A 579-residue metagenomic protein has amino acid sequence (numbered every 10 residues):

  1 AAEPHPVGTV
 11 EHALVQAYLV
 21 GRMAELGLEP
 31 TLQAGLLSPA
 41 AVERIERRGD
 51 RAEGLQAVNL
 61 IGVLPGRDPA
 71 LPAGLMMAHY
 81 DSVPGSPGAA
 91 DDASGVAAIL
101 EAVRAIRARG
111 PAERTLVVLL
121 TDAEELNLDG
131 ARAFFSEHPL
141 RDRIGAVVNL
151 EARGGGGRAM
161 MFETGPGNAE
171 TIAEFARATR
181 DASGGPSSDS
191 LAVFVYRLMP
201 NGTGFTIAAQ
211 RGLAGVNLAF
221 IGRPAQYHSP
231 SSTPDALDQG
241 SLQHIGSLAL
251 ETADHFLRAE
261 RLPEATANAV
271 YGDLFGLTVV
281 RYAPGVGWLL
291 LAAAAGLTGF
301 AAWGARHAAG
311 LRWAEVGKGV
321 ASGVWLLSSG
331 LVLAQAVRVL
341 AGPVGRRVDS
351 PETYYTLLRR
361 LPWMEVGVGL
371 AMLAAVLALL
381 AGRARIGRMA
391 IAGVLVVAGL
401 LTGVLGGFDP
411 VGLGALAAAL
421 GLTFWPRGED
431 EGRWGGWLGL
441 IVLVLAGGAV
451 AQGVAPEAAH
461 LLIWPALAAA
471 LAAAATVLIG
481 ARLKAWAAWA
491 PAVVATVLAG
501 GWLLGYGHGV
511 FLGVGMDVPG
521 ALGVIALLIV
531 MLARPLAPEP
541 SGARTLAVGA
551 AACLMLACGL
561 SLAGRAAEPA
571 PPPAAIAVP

Functional and structural regions predicted by a protein language model:
A1-Y282: Soluble extramembrane regions of membrane proteins in the secretory/endomembrane system
I106-G110, E170, E174, A178-D181 (+7 more regions): Solvent-exposed, well-ordered amphipathic alpha-helical segments that flank/support binding or catalytic loops
D142-E163, G287-G310: C-terminal domain-closing interface element
E264-A294, R312, L357-W363: Cytosolic-side membrane-insertion boundary helix
A294-P579: Alpha-helical transmembrane segments of integral membrane proteins
